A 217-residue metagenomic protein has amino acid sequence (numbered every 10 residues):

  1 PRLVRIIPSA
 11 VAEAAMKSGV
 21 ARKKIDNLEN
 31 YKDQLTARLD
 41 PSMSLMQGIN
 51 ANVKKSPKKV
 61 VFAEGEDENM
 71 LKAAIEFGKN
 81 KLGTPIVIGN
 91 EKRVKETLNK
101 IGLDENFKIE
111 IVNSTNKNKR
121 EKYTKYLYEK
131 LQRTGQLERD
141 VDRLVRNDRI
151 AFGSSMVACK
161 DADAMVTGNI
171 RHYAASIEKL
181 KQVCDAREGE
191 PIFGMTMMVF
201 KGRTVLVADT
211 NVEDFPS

Functional and structural regions predicted by a protein language model:
P1-V20: Adenosine-phosphate binding glycine-rich loop
R22-K23, L28-S217: Anion-binding alpha/beta catalytic cores of soluble intermediary-metabolism enzymes, centered on
